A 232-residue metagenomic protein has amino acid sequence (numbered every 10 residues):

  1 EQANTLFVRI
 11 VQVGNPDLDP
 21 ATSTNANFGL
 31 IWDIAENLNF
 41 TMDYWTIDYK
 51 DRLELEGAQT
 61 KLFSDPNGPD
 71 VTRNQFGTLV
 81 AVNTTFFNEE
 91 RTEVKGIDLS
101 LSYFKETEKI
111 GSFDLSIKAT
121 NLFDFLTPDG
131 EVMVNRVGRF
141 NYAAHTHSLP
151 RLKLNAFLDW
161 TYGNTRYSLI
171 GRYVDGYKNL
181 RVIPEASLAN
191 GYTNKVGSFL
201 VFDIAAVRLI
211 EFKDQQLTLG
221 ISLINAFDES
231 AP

Functional and structural regions predicted by a protein language model:
E1-A21, Y44-G77, I224-P232: Surface-exposed extracellular loop regions of Gram-negative outer-membrane beta-barrel proteins, predominantly
E1-T41, T78, V82-I97, F104-E106 (+1 more regions): Outer-membrane beta-barrel signature, preferentially recognizing the C-terminal barrel domain of Gram-negative
D17, N27-I31, D43, S100-S102 (+3 more regions): Outer-membrane beta-barrel architecture
T22, W32-E36, D48, E93 (+4 more regions): Outer-membrane beta-barrel strand-turn architecture
N39, Y49, F123-D124, G171-P184 (+1 more regions): C-terminal beta-signal and adjacent terminal beta-strands/loops of Gram-negative outer-membrane beta-barrel proteins
W45-R181: Gram-negative outer-membrane beta-barrel transporters
H147-S148, K195-V196, S230-P232: C-terminal beta-signal and terminal closure region of outer-membrane beta-barrel proteins
Y167-D203, V207: Extracytoplasmic gating/loop element in the C-terminal half of outer-membrane beta-barrel translocons and assembly
